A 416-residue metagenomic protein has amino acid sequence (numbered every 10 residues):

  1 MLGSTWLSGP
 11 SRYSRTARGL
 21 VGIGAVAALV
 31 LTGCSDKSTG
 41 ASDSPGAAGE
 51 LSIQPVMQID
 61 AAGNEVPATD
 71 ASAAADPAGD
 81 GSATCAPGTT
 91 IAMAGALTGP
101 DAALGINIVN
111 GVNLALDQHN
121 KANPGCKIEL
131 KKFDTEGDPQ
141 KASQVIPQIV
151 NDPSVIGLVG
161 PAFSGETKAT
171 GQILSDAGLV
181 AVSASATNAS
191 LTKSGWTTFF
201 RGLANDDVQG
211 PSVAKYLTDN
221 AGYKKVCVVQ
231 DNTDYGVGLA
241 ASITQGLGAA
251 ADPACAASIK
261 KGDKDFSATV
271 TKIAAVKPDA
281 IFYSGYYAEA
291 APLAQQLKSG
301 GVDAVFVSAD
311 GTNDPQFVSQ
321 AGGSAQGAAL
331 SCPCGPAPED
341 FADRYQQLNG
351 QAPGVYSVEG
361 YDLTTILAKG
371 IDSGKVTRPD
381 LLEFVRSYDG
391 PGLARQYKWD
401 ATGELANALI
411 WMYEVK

Functional and structural regions predicted by a protein language model:
L31-S44: Bacterial lipoprotein signal-peptidase II cleavage site
D43-G81, G390-K416: Solvent-exposed, acidic/polar segments of extracytosolic/periplasmic ligand-binding ectodomains
V56-G111, F133-Q140, F163, D231-G236 (+1 more regions): Extracytoplasmic "Venus flytrap"
L97, T198-S258, A280, L367: An alpha-beta-alpha
L104-I108, Q118, A122-W196, K261 (+1 more regions): Beta-alpha junction/loop-to-helix N-cap segments that form part of ligand/metal-binding clefts
D134, V180, L191-K215, C255-S258 (+1 more regions): Short beta-strand elements at the ligand-binding edges of bilobed clamshell
A294-Y361: Extracellular/periplasmic periplasmic-binding protein-like sensory domains
P353-V358, A368-K416: Segments of small-molecule ligand-sensing domains
